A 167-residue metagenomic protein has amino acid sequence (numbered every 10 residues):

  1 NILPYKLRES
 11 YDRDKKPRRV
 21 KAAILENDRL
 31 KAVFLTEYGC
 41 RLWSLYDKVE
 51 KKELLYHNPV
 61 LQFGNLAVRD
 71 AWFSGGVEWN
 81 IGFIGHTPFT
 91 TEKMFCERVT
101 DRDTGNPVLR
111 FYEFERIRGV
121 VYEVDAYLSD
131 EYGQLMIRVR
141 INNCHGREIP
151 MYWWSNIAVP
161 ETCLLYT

Functional and structural regions predicted by a protein language model:
N1-P17, K21-E26, S74-G133: Extended, loop-rich substrate-binding clefts of extracytoplasmic carbohydrate-active enzymes
D12-D14, A32-E50, F111-T162: Acidic, contiguous internal or C-terminal segments within carbohydrate-active enzymes that form a structured patch used
A22, E26, K31-E92: Acidic-aromatic substrate-binding/catalytic surfaces of carbohydrate-active enzymes
Y166-T167: Conserved small/polar residues in nucleotide/adenosyl-binding loops
